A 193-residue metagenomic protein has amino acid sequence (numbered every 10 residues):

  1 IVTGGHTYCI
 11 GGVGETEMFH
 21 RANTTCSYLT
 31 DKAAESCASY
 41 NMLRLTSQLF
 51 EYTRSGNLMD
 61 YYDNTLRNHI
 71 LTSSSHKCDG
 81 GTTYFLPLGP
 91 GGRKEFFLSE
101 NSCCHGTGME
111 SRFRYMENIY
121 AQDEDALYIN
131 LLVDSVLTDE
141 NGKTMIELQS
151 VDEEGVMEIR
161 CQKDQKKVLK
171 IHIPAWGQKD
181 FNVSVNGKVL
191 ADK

Functional and structural regions predicted by a protein language model:
I1-K193: Glycan-recognition and catalytic cores of secretory/periplasmic carbohydrate-active enzymes
